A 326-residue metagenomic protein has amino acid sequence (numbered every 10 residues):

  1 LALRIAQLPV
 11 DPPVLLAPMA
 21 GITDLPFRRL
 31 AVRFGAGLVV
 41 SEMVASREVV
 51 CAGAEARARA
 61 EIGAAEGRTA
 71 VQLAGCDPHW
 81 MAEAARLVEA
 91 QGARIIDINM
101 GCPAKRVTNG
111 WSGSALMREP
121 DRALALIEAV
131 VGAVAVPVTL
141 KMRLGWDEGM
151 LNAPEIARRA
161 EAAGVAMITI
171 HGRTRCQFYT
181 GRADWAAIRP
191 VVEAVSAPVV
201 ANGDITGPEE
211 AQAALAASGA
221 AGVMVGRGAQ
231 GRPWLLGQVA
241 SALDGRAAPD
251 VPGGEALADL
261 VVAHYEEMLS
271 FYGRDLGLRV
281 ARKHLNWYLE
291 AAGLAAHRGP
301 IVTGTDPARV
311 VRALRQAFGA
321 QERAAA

Functional and structural regions predicted by a protein language model:
L1-A2, V10-L15, A20, L25-P26 (+7 more regions): Alpha/beta catalytic cores of nucleotide-metabolism and tRNA/nucleoside-modifying enzymes
A2-R4, M19-R94: Glycine-rich, positively charged N-terminal anion/phosphate-binding segment
L3-L15, V50-A70, C102, V107-G110 (+2 more regions): N-terminal small/glycine-rich loop or linker at the start of catalytic domains across soluble metabolic enzymes
V14-P18, V39-S41, T69-L73, I96 (+4 more regions): Hydrophobic faces of well-ordered beta-strands that scaffold small-molecule active sites in alpha/beta enzyme cores
V39-S46, N99-K105, G172-T174, D204 (+1 more regions): Glycine-rich phosphate-binding active-site loops on the catalytic face of alpha/beta enzymes
A82-S112, P120-A197, A213: Alpha/beta enzyme core
M117: Aromatic- and acidic-residue-enriched carbohydrate-binding clefts of CAZyme catalytic domains
